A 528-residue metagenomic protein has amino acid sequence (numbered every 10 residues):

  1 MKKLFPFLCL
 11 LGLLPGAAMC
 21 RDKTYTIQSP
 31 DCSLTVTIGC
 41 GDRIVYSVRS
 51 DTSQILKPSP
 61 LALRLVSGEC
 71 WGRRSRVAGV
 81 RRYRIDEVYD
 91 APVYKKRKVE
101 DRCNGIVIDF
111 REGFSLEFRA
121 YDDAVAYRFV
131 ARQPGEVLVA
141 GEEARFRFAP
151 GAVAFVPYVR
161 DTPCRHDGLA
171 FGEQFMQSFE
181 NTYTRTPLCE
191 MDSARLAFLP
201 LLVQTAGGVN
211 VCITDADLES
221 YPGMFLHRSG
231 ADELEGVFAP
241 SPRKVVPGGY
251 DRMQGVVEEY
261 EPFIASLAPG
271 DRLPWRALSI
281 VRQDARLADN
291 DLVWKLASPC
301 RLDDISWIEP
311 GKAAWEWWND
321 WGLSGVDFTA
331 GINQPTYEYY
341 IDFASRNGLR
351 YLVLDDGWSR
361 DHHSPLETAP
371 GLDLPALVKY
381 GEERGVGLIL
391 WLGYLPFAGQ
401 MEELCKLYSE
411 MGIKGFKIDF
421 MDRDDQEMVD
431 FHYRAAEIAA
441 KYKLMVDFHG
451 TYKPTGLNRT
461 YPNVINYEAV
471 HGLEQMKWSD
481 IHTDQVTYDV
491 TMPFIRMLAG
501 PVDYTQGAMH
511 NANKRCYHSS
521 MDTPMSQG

Functional and structural regions predicted by a protein language model:
M1-K23: Bacterial Sec-dependent N-terminal signal peptides
D22-K295: N-terminal accessory beta-strand-rich subdomains and adjacent acidic, glycine-rich linkers that precede catalytic cores
G141, Y158-V159, G325-D327, D356 (+2 more regions): Short, solvent-exposed loop/turn and secondary-structure capping segments
V257, E338, S359-R360: Intrinsically disordered, low-complexity acidic regions
I264, A268-F343, N347: An acidic-aromatic substrate-binding cleft motif
D304, Y351-L354: Core alpha-helical transmembrane segments of integral membrane proteins
N347-L349, M411-G412: Short loop/turn motifs at secondary-structure junctions
L354-Q527: Aromatic- and carboxylate-enriched substrate-binding clefts and catalytic-loop regions of carbohydrate-active enzymes
